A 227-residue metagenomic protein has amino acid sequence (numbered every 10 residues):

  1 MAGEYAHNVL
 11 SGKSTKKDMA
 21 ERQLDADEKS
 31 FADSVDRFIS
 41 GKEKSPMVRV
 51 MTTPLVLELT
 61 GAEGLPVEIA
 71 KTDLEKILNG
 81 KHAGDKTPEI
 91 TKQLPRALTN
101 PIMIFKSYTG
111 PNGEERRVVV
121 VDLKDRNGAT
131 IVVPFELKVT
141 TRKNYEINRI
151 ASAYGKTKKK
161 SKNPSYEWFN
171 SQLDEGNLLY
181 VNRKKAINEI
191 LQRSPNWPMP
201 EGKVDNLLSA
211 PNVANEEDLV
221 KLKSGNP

Functional and structural regions predicted by a protein language model:
M1-P227: Ribonuclease/tRNase effector modules and their secretory precursors
